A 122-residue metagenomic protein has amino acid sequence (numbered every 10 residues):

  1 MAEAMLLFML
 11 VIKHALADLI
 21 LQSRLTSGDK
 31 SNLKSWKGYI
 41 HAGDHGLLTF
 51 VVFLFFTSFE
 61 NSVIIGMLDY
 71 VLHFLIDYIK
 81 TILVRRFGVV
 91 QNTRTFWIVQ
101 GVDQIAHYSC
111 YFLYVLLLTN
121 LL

Functional and structural regions predicted by a protein language model:
M1-L122: Hydrophobic alpha-helical transmembrane segments
